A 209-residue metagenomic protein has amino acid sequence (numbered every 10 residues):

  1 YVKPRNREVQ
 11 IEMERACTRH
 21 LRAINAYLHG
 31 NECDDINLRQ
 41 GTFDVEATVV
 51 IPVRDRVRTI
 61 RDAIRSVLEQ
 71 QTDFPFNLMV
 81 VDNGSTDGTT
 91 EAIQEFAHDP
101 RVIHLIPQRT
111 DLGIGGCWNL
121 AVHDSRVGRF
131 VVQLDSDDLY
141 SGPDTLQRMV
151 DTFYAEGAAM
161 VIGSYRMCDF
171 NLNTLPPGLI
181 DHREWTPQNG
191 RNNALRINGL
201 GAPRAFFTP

Functional and structural regions predicted by a protein language model:
E46-T48, N77: Cell-envelope/extracellular polymer assembly enzymes that use nucleotide-activated donors
R65-P75: Short, acidic, metal-binding catalytic loop of nucleotide-sugar glycosyltransferases
D82-E91, T110: A conserved acidic beta->alpha catalytic loop
Q108-R126: Glycine-rich, basic loop-to-helix element that forms the pyrophosphate-binding segment of sugar-nucleotide handling
G128-L139: Short beta-strand-to-loop acidic/aromatic patch adjacent to the donor-nucleotide binding site
D144-P177: Conserved donor NDP-sugar-binding/catalytic core segment of glycosyltransferases
S164, P177-N198: Short, flexible, basic/aromatic active-site loop/helix in glycosyltransferases
G199-P209: Conserved nucleotide-sugar donor-binding and metal-coordinating catalytic region shared by glycosyltransferases
